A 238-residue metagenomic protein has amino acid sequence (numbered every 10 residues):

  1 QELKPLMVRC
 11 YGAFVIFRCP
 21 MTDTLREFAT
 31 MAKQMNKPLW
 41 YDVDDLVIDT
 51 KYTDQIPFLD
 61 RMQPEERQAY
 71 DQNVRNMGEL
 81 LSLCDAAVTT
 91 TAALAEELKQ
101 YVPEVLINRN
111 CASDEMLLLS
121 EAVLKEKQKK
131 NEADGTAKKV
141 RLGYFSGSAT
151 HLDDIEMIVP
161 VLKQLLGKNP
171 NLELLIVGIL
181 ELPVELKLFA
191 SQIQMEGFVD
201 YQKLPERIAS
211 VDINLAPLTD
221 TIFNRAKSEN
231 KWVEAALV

Functional and structural regions predicted by a protein language model:
Q1, N110-S210: Conserved catalytic-core segment of nucleotide-activated headgroup transferases in glycan assembly
Q1-P20, D54: N-terminal pre-catalytic "stem/leader" segment of glycosyltransferase-like enzymes
Y11, C84, V211: An anion/phosphate-binding loop that grips the pyrophosphate of nucleotide cofactors and donors
F14, A87, I213-N214: Hydrophobic acceptor-binding patch used for acceptor engagement in glycosyltransferases
T30, Q34, V47, P64-A86: Membrane-proximal helix-turn-helix segments that form the acceptor-binding/catalytic region of lipid-linked
Y41-V74, D114-E121, K125-K130, G135-K138: Acceptor-binding helix/loop patch of EC 2.4 sugar-transfer enzymes, predominantly nucleotide-sugar-dependent
D49, D153, D200-R207, D212-L237: Nucleotide-sugar-dependent
S82-N131: Donor nucleotide-sugar binding/catalytic pocket of nucleotide-sugar-dependent glycosyltransferases
